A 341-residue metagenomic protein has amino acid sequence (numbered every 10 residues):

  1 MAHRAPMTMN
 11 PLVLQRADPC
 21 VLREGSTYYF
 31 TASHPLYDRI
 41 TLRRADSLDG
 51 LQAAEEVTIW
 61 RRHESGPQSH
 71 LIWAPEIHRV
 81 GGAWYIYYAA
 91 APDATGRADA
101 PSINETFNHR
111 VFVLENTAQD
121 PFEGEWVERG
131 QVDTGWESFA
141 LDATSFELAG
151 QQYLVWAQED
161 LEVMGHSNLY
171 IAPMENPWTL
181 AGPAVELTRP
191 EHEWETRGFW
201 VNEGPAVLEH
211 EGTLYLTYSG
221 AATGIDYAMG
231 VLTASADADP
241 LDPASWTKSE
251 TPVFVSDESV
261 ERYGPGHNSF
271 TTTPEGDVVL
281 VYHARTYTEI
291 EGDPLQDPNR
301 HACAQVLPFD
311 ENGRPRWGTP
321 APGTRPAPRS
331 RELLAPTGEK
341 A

Functional and structural regions predicted by a protein language model:
M1-A341: Carbohydrate-active catalytic/glycan-binding domains of CAZyme proteins, especially the secreted or lumenal ectodomains
